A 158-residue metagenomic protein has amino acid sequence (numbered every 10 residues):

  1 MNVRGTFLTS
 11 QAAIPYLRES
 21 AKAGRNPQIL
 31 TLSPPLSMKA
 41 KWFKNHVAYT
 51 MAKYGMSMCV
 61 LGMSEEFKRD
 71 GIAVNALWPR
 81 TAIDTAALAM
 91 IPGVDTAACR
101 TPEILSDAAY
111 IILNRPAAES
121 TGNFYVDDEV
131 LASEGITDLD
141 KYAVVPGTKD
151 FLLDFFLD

Functional and structural regions predicted by a protein language model:
S10-Q11, L61: A short, exposed helix-loop element centered on a Lys and neighboring polar residues
R18-R69, T81-A82: Catalytic loop of short-chain dehydrogenase/reductase
R25-Q28, I72-V74, S120-N123: Residue-level recognition of the N-termini of beta-strands and the immediately preceding loop/turn
A40-K41, I72, A76-I91: Short beta-loop-alpha junction of Rossmann-like oxidoreductase domains
N45-V47, I91-T96: Short glycine-enriched, charge-decorated loop/helix-capping segments at active-site entrances that position
A76-L77, G93-D158: C-terminal helical subdomain
